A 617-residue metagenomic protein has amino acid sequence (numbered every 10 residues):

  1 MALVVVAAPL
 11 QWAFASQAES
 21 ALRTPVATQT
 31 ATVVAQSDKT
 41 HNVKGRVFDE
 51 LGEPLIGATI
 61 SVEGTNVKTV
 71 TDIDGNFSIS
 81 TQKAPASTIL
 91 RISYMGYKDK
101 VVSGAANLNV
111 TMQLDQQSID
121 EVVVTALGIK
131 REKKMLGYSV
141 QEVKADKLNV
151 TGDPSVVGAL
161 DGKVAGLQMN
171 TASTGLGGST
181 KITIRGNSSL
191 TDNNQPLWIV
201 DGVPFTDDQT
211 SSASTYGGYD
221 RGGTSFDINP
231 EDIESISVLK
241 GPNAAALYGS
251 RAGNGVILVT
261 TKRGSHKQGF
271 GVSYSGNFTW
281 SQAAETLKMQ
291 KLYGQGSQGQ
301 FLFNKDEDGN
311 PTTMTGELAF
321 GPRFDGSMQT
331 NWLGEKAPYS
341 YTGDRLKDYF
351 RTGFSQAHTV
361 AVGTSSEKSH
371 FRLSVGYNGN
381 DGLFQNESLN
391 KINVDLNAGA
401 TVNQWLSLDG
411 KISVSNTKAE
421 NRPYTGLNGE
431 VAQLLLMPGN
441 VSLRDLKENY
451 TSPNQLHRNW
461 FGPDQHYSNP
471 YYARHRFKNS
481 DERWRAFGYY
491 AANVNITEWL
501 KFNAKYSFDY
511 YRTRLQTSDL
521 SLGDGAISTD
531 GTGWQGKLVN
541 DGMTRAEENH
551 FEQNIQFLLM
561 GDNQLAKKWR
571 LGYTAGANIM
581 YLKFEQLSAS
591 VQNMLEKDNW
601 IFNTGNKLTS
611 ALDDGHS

Functional and structural regions predicted by a protein language model:
Q17-E63, I89-K98, A105-N149, V157: Short, acidic, small-residue-rich periplasmic hinge/interaction motif at the N-terminus of Gram-negative outer-membrane
K44-E50, S139-G162, N170-T174, I182-S189 (+2 more regions): Short, polar/charged loop or turn motifs at beta-strand boundaries
N66-N76: Short, acidic Ser/Thr/Gly-rich low-complexity loop/linker segments typical of extracellular and cell-surface proteins
N107-T111, E121, V156-A159, I182-R185 (+4 more regions): N-terminal periplasmic accessory domains that precede and gate Gram-negative outer-membrane beta-barrel machines
K163-G166, G175-T180, L190-D192, P196-W198 (+8 more regions): Residues embedded in well-ordered regular secondary structure
G294-S340, G429-Y472, L520-V539, K583-D614: Surface-exposed loop/turn segments flanking beta-strands in extracellular/periplasmic regions
K368-F371, W405-L408, W499-F502, W569: Repeated loop/turn-to-beta-strand initiation elements of outer-membrane beta-barrel proteins
L383-N393, T401, S413-S415, A419-G426 (+2 more regions): Small-side-chain secondary-structure face that scaffolds active or pore-lining regions
